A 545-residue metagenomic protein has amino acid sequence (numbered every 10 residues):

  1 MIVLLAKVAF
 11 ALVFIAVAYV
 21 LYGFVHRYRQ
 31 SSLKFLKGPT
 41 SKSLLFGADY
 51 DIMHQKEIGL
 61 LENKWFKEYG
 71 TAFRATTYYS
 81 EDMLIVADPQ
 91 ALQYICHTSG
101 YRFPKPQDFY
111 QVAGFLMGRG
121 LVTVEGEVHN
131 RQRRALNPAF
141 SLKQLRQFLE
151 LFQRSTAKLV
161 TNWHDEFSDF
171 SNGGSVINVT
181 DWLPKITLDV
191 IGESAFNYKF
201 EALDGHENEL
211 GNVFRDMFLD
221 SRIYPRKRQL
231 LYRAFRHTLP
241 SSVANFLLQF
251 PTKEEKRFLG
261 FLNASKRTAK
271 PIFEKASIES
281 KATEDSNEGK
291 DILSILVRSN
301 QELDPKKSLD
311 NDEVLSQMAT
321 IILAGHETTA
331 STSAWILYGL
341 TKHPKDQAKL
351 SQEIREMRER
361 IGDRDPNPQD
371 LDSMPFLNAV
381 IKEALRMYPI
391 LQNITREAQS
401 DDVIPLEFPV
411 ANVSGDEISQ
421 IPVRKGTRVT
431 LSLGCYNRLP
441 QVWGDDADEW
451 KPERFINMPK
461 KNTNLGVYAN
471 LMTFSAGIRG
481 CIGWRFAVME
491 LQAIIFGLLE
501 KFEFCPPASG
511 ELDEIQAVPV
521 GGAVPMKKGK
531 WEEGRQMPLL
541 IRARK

Functional and structural regions predicted by a protein language model:
I2-A16, T76-L84, K143-R154, E166-E193 (+7 more regions): Cytochrome P450
I2-L4, G529-K545: C-terminal helix/juxtamembrane-tail motif
I2-R131, R146, E150-N162, I186 (+7 more regions): N-terminal membrane-proximal hinge/A-helix region immediately C-terminal to the signal-anchor transmembrane segment
L149, Q153, G173, L210-M217 (+8 more regions): Cytochrome P450 I-helix active-site segment
D165, F200, P344-Q347, V467 (+2 more regions): Cytochrome P450 heme-binding "Cys pocket" and the immediately downstream C-terminal segment
R257-T332: Conserved cytochrome P450 catalytic core segment spanning the I/J/K helices
T328-T341, I494: Short, small-residue alpha-helix embedded
I390-N393, V413, E417, L431-N462: Conserved cytochrome P450 K-helix/beta-meander segment immediately N-terminal to the heme-binding cysteine loop
